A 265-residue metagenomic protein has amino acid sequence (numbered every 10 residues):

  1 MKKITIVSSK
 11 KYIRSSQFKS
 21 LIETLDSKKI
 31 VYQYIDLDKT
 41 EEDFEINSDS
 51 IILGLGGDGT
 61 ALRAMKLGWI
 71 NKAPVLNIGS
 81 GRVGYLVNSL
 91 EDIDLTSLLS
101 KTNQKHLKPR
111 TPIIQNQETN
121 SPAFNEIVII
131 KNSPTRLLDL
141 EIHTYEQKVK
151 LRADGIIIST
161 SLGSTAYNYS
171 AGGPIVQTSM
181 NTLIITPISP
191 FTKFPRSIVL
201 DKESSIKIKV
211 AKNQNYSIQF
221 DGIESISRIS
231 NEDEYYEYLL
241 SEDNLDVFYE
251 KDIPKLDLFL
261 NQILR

Functional and structural regions predicted by a protein language model:
M1-I51, L55, R63-I70, L90-H106 (+1 more regions): ATP/NTP phosphate-donor binding region
S16, R63-M65, L86-N88, D139 (+2 more regions): Short glycine-/acidic-enriched loop or helix-start segments at secondary-structure transitions that form or flank
G57-T60, G81, L162-T165: Short glycine-rich anion-binding loops that position phosphate/pyrophosphate groups of nucleotides and phosphorylated
R63, L67-S80, Y85: Gly/Ser-rich helix-loop-strand patches that form or flank binding pockets for ribonucleotide-derived cofactors
W69-A73, E91-L95, G172-N181: A glycine- and small-aliphatic-rich helix-loop capping segment at beta-alpha/alpha-beta transitions that lines
G81-G155: Catalytic core of DAGKc-family lipid kinases
S121, I129, P134, Y145-K148 (+1 more regions): ATP/nucleoside-binding phosphotransfer catalytic cores, i.e., glycine-rich phosphate-binding loops
K150-F194: Gly/Ser/Thr-rich active-site loops/lids in small-molecule metabolic enzymes that frequently grip phosphoryl groups
